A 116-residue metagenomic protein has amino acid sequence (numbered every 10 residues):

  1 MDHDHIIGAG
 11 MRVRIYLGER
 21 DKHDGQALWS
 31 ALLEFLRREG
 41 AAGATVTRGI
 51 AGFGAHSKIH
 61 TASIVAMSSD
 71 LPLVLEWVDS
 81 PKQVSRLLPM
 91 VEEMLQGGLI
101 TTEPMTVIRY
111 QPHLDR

Functional and structural regions predicted by a protein language model:
M1-R116: Positively charged, small/polar-rich N-terminal and surface patches that mediate targeting and assembly and bind
